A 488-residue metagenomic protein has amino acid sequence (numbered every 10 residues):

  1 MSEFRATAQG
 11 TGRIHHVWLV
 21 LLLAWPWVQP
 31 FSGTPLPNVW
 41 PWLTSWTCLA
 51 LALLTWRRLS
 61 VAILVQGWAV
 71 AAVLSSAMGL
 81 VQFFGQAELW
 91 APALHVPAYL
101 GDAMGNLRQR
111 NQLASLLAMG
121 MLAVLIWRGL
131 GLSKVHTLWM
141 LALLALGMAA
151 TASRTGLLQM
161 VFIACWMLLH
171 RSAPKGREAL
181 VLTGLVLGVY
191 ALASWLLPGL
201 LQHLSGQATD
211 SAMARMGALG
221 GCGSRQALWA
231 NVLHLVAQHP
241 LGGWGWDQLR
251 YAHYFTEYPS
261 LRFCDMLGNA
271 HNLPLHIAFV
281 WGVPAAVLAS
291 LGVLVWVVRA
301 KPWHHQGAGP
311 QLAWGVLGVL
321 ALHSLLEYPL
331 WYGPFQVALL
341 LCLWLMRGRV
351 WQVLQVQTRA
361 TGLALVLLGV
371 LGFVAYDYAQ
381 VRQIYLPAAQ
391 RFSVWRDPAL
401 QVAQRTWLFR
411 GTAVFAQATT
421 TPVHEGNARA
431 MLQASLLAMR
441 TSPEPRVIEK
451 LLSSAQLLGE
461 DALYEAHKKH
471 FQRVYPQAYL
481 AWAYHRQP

Functional and structural regions predicted by a protein language model:
I14-S32, W42-L54, V65-Y99, G105-S172 (+4 more regions): Alpha-helical transmembrane segments of multi-pass inner-membrane proteins
L23, W68, G268, N272 (+1 more regions): Loop-to-helix entry and N-terminal half of a specific, functionally important transmembrane alpha helix in multi-pass
A103, I163, A193-W229, G309 (+1 more regions): Flexible juxtamembrane loops connecting transmembrane helices in multi-pass membrane enzymes that build or modify
Q109, Q226-L267, P274, G282-V287: TM-adjacent membrane-interface loops and short helices in multi-pass inner/ER membrane proteins
L122, A164, G309-A360: Transmembrane alpha-helices of multi-pass inner-membrane enzymes
R171-G220, H234, L368-Q380: A membrane-periplasm/extracellular boundary helix in multi-pass inner-membrane enzymes that assemble envelope glycans
G199-Q202, A360-P398: Hydrophobic alpha-helical transmembrane segments in integral membrane proteins
G282-L312: Hydrophobic transmembrane alpha-helices and their immediate junctions
